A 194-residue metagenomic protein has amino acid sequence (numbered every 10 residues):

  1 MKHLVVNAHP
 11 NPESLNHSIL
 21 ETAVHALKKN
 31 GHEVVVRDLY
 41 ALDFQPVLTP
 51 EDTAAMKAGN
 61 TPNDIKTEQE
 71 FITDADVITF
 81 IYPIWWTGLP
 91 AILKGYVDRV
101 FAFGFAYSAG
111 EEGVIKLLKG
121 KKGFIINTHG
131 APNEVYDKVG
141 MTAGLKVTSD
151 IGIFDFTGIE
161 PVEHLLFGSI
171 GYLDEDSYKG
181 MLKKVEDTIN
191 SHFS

Functional and structural regions predicted by a protein language model:
K2-H32, R37: N-terminal beta1-alpha1 ligand-phosphate binding loop
L4-V6, V35-R37, T79, F124-N127 (+1 more regions): Hydrophobic/aromatic beta-strand patches that form the interior of the parallel beta-sheet core in alpha/beta enzyme
P10-N11, A41, G130: Short, glycine/serine-rich, charged loops/turns that create anion-binding and catalytic segments at active sites
H17-S18, A91-G95, D176: Generic recognition of short, well-ordered alpha-helical segments
H32-D43, G168: A short beta-strand-loop structural module common to alpha/beta enzyme folds
L39-G59: N-terminal beta-loop-helix "entrance" segment that forms/cooperates in small-molecule cofactor or anionic ligand
N60-S149: Helix-loop-strand module that forms the ligand-binding subsite of alpha/beta enzymes
V139-S194: Glycine-rich phosphate/pyrophosphate-binding loop and the adjoining helix
